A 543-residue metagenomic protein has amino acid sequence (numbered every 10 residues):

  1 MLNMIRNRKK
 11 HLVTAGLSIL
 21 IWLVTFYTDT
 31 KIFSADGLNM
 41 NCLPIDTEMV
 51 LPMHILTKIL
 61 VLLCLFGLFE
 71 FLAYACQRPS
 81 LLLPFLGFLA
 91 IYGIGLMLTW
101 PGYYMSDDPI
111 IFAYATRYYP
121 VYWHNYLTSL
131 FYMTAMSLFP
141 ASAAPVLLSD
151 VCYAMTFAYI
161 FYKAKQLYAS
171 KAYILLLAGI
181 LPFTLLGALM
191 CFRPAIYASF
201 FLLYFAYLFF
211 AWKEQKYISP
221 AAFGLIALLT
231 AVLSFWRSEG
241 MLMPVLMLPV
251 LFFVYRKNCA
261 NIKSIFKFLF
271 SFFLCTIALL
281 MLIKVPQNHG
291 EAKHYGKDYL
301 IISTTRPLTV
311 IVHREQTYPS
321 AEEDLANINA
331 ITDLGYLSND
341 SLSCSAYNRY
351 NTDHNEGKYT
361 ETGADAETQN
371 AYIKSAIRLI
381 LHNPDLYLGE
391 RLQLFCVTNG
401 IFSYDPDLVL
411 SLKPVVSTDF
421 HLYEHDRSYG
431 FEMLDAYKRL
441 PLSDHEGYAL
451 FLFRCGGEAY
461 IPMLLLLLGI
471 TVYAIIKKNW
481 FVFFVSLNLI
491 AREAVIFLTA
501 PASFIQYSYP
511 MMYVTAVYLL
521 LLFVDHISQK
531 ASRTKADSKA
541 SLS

Functional and structural regions predicted by a protein language model:
E48-P52, A143-A144, E390-S486: Membrane-interface anchor segments at the N-terminal boundary of transmembrane helices in multi-pass membrane enzymes
L81-L83, I160-P182, A198-S199, F483-F484: Transmembrane-helix signature of polytopic, membrane-embedded enzymes that assemble or transfer cell-envelope glycans
G93, A222-R237, P249, S271-L279: Membrane-interface alpha helices of multi-pass inner-membrane proteins
T99-I111, Y119-F131, F139-A143, P510: Extracytoplasmic catalytic/substrate-binding loops of multi-pass membrane glycan-assembly enzymes
L147-L167, L203: Transmembrane-helix motifs of polytopic, lipid-linked glycan transferases
Y159, A198-E214, T230, M247 (+1 more regions): Specific aromatic-rich, kink-prone transmembrane helix
L189-Y197, W236: Short acidic/glycine- and proline-prone juxtamembrane loop motifs at membrane-interface regions of multi-pass membrane
H289-E432: Membrane-proximal stem/loop segments at transmembrane-domain junctions that anchor or position
